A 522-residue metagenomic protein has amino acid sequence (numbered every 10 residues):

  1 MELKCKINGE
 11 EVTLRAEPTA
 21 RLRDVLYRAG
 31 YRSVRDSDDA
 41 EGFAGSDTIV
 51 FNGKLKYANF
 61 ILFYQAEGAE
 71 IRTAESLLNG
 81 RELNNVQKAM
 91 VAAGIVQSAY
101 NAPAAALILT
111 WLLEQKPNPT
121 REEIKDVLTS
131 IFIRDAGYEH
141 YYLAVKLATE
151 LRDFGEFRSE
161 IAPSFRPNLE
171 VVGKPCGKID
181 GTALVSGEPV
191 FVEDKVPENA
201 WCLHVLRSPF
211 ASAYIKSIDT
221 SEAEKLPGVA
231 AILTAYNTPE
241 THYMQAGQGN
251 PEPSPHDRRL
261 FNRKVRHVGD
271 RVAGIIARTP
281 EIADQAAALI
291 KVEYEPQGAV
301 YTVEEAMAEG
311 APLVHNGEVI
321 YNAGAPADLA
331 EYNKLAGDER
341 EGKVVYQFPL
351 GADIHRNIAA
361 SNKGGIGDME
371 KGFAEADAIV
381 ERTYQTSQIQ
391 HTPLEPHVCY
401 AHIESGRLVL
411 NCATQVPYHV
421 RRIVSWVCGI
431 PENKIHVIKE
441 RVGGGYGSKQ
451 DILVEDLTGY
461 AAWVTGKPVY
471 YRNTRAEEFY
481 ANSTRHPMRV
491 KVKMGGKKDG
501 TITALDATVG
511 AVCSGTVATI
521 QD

Functional and structural regions predicted by a protein language model:
M1-I161: Signature of N-terminal electron-transfer/Fe-S-associated modules in redox systems
D38-F43, E122-T129, A235, K434-E440 (+2 more regions): Beta-strand segments within the central parallel beta-sheet cores of soluble alpha/beta enzyme folds
I49, K56, A183, P189 (+3 more regions): Short beta-strand elements
Y64-A99, P255, I282-A308, P312 (+7 more regions): Gly/Pro-rich active-site capping loops and adjacent beta-alpha segments that organize cofactor/substrate pockets
A105, E114, V205-Y236, A273-Y294 (+3 more regions): Alpha-helical support elements that line or immediately flank enzyme active sites and cofactor-binding pockets
V145-L151, E252-A283, N333, Y446-K498: Glycine-rich and small/hydrophobic secondary-structure elements
T149-R340: Flexible, low-hydrophobicity surface segments
N362-C428: Conserved beta-alpha junction segments in alpha/beta enzyme cores
